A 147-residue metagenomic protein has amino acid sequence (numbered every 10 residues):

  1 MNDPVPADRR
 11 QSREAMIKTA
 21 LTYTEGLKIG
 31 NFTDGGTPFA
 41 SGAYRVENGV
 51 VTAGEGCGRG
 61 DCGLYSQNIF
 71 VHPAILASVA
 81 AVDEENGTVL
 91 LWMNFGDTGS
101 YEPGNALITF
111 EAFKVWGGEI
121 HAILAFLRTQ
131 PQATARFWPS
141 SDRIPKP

Functional and structural regions predicted by a protein language model:
M1-P147: C-terminal and inter-domain tail/linker signature
